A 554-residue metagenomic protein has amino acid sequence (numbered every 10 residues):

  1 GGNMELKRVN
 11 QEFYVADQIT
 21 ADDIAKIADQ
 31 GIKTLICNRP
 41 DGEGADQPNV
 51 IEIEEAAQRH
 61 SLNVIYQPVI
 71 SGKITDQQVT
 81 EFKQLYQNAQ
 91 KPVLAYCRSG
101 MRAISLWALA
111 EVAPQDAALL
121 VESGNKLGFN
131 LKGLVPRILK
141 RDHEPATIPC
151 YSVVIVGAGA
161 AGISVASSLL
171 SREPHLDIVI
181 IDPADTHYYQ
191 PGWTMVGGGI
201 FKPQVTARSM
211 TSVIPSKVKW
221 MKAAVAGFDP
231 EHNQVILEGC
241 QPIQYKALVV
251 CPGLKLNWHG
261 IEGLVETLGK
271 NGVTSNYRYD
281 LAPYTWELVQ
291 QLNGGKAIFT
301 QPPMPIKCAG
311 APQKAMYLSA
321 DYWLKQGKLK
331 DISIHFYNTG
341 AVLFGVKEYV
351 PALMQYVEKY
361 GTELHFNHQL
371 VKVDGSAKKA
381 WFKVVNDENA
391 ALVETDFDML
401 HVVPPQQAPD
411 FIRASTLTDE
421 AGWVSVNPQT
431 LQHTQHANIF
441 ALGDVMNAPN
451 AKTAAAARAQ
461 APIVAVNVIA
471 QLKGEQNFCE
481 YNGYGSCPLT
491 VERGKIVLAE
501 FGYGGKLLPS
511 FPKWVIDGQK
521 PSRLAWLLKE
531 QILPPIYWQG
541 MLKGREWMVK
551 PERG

Functional and structural regions predicted by a protein language model:
N3-V93, A108-T147: Cys-dependent protein tyrosine phosphatase-like superfamily
N38, E238, C251-P252, V402-P404 (+1 more regions): Short, well-ordered coil/turn residues at beta-beta hairpins and beta-strand->alpha-helix junctions within
I148-K219, P303-K347: Beta1-alpha1 glycine-rich phosphate/pyrophosphate-binding loop at the start of Rossmann-like nucleotide-binding domains
P149-C150, K219-G327, D387-A390, H401: FAD-binding core/adjacent interface of flavoenzyme oxidoreductases
H175, V218-G227, H232-V235, I243 (+1 more regions): A Rossmann-like FAD-binding core segment of flavoenzymes
N257, E266-N293, E394-A459: FAD-site-proximal beta/loop scaffold in flavoenzymes
L442-V491: A conserved FAD-binding loop/helix module that cradles the flavin
L498-G554: C-terminal auxiliary extensions adjacent to catalytic cores
